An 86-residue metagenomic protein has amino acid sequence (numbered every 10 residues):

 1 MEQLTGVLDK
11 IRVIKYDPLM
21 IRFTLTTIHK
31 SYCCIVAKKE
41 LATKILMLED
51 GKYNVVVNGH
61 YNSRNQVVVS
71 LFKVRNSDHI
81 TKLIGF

Functional and structural regions predicted by a protein language model:
M1-D17: Structural detector for short beta-strands of small beta-barrel domains
E2-L4, I21, K30-Y32, G51-V55: A generic structural signal for short beta-strands and their flanking turns/coil linkers
V7, T24-T26, N58-H60: Residue-level recognition of well-ordered beta-strand positions that form the cores of beta-sheet-rich folds across
K10-R12, H29, Y61-S63: Beta-strand elements of well-folded, non-transmembrane domains
Y16-K38: OB-fold (S1/OB) nucleic-acid-binding surfaces
V36-A42, K73-N76: A short, sequence-level motif marking secondary-structure junctions
E40-V57: Short nucleic-acid-contacting surface segments enriched for D/E, G, S/T with interspersed K/R
H60-F86: OB-fold/S1-family single-stranded nucleic acid-binding modules
